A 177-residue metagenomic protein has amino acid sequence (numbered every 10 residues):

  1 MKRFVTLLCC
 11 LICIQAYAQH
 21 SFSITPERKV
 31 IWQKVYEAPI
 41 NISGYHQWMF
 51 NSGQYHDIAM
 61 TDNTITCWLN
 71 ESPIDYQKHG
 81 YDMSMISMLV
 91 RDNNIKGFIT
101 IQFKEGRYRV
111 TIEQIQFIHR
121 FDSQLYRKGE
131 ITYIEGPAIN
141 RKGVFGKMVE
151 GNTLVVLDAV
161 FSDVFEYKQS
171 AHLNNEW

Functional and structural regions predicted by a protein language model:
M1, A18-Q19: Absolute protein N-terminus
M1-F4, E176-W177: Short, Lys/Arg-enriched, disordered terminal segments
R3-I14: Sec-dependent N-terminal signal peptides
Q19-W177: Ser/Thr-rich, low-complexity intrinsically disordered terminal regions
